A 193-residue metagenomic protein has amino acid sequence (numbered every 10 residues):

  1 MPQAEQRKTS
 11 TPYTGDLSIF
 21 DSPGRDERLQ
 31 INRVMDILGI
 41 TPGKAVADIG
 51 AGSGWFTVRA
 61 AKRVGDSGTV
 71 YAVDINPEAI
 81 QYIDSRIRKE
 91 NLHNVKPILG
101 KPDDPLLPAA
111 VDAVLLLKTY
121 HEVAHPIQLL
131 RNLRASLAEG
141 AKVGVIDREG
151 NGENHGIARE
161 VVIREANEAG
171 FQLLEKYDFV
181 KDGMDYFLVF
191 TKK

Functional and structural regions predicted by a protein language model:
M1-A47, W55, Y82-S85, L116: Class I SAM-dependent transferase core
P42-G43, D66-G68, L137-V143: Short glycine-dipeptide loop
K44, P105-V114: A short acidic, Gly/Pro-enriched loop at the edge of an enzyme's catalytic core that lines a small-molecule cofactor
A47-P105: Class I SAM-dependent methyltransferase SAM/SAH-binding core
A61-K62, I127-K142: A short glycine-rich, Lys/Arg-flanked "PGG" loop and its adjoining helix->strand segment in the class I
D112-P126: A short SAM/SAH-binding and catalytic strip from SAM-dependent methyltransferases
G140-G152: Conserved beta-strand signature within the Rossmann-like core of class I S-adenosyl-L-methionine
I163, L173-K193: Core SAM-dependent methyltransferase catalytic element
